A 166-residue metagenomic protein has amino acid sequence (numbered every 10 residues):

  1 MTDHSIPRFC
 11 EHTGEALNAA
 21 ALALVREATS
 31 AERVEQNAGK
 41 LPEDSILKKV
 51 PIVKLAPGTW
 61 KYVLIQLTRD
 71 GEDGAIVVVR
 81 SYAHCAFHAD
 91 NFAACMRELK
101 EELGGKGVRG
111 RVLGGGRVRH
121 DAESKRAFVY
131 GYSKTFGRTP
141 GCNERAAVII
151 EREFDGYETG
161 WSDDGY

Functional and structural regions predicted by a protein language model:
M1-Y166: Intrinsic low-complexity, intrinsically disordered or marginally ordered coil/linker segments
